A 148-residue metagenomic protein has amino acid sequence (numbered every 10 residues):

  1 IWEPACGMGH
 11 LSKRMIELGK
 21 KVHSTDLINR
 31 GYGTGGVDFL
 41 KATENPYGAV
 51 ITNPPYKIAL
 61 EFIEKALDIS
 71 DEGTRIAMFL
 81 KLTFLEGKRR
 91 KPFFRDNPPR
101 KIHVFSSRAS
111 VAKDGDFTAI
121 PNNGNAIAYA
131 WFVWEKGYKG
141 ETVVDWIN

Functional and structural regions predicted by a protein language model:
I1-N148: Class I S-adenosyl-L-methionine-dependent methyltransferase catalytic core
